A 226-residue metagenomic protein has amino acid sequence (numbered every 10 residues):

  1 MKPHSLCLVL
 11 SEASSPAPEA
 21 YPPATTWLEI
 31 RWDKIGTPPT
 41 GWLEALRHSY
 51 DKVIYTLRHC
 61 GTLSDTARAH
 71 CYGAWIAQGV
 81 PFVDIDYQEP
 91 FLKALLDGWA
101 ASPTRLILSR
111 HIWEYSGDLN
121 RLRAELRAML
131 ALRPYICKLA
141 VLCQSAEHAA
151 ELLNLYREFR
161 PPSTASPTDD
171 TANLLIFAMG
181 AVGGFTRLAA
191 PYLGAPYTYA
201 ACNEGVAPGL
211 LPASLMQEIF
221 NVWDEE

Functional and structural regions predicted by a protein language model:
M1-A17: Boundary/entry segment of secreted carbohydrate-active catalytic domains
V9-S11, T25-T37, I54-T62, V80-L92 (+3 more regions): Catalytic beta/alpha-barrel core
A17-E19, A69-Y72, A77, G183-Y192: Catalytic cores of alpha/beta
P18-A24, T37-D51, Y72-Q78, A94-P103 (+2 more regions): Acidic (Asp/Glu)-rich catalytic clusters
K34-H48, S64-A67, Y87-P103, G117-R121 (+2 more regions): Active-site-adjacent beta->alpha loops and helix N-cap segments on the catalytic face of soluble alpha/beta enzymes
D51-A74: Structural motif corresponding to the early beta-alpha repeats
I107-D118, A124, L130-F159, F177-T186 (+1 more regions): Positively charged, amphipathic and often flexible ligand-engagement surfaces
F159-E226: C-terminal alpha-helical cap/extension of soluble enzyme domains
